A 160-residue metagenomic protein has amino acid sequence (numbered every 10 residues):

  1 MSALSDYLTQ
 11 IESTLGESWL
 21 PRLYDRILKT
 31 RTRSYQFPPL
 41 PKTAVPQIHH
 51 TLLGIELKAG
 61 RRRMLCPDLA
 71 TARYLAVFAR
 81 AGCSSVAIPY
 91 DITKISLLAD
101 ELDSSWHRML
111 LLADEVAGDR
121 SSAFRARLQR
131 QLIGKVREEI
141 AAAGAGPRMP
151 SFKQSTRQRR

Functional and structural regions predicted by a protein language model:
M1-P38, R137-M149: Negatively charged, low-complexity tracts enriched in Asp/Glu with abundant Ser/Thr
A3-E17, Q47, G54-E56, R62 (+1 more regions): Extended, solvent-exposed polar beta/coil surface segments
L15, L53, A59, A81 (+2 more regions): Feature targets compositionally biased, intrinsically disordered low-complexity regions with long contiguous runs
R22-D25, R33-R61: Short aromatic-glycine-(Arg/Gly/Cys) micro-motifs in beta-strand/loop hairpins
I48-H49, Y74, T156: Charged, low-complexity intrinsically disordered regions
K58-G60, L65-V86: A short, charged, amphipathic alpha-helix used as a generic interaction element across diverse proteins
S84-G144: Short, mixed-charge low-complexity intrinsically disordered segments
R148-R160: Long, low-complexity, intrinsically disordered segments
